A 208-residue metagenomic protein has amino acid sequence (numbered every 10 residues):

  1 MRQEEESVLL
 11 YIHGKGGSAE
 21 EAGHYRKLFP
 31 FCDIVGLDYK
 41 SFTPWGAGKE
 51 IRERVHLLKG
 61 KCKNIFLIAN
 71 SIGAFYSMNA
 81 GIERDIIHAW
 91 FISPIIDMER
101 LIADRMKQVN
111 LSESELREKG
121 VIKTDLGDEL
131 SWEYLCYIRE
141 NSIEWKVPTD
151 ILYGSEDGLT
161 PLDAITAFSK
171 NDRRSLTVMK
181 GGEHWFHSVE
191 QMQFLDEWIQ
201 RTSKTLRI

Functional and structural regions predicted by a protein language model:
R2-F42: Short, surface-exposed "cap/lid" segments of acyl-processing enzymes
Q3-E4, L58-K63, W145, T202 (+1 more regions): Glycine-rich phosphate-binding loop signature in dinucleotide/nucleotide-binding domains
L10-K15, I68, I92, L152: Short hydrophobic segments within beta-strands
A19-R26, G48, P161-T166: Short, surface-exposed alpha-helical segments at coil->helix boundaries
E21, S41-G60: Alpha/beta-hydrolase active-site loop
I68-S77: Gly/Ala-rich beta-loop-alpha elbow adjacent to hydrolase catalytic centers
A80-R84: Aromatic pocket-lining residues of Rossmann-like dinucleotide-binding sites
I86-I208: The alpha/beta-hydrolase serine catalytic core
